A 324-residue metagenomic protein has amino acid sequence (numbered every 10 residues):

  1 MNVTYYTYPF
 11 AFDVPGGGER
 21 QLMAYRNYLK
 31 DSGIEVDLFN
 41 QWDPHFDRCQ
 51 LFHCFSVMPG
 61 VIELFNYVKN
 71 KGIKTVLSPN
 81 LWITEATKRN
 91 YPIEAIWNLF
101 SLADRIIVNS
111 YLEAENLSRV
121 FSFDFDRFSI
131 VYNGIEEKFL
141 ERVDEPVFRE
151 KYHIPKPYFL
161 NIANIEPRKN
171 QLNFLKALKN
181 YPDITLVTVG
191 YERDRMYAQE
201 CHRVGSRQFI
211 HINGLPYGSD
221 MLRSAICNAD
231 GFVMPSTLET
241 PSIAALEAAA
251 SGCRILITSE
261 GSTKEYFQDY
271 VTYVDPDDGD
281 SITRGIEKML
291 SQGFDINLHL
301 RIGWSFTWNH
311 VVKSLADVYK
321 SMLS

Functional and structural regions predicted by a protein language model:
G17, S291-L323: A charged, aromatic-enriched C-terminal amphipathic alpha-helix characteristic of glycosyltransferases across folds
S118, G134-K151, P155-K156: Acidic anion/phosphate-binding donor-loop and adjacent secondary structure in glycosyltransferase catalytic cores
K151-K169, L175-Y181, V187: Conserved donor-binding/catalytic core segment of Leloir-type glycosyltransferases
G190, A198-Y217: Nucleotide-activated donor-binding/catalytic signature segment of Leloir-type glycosyltransferases, i.e., the conserved
S224-A229: Short alpha-helical donor nucleotide-sugar binding micro-motif in glycosyltransferases
T237: Aromatic "clamp/platform" in nucleotide-sugar-dependent glycosyltransferases that forms part of the donor/acceptor
A250-I257: Short hydrophobic beta-strand element within catalytic cores of glycosyltransferases and related nucleotide-activated
V271-D280, E287-G293: Conserved acidic donor-binding segment of nucleotide-sugar-dependent glycosyltransferases
